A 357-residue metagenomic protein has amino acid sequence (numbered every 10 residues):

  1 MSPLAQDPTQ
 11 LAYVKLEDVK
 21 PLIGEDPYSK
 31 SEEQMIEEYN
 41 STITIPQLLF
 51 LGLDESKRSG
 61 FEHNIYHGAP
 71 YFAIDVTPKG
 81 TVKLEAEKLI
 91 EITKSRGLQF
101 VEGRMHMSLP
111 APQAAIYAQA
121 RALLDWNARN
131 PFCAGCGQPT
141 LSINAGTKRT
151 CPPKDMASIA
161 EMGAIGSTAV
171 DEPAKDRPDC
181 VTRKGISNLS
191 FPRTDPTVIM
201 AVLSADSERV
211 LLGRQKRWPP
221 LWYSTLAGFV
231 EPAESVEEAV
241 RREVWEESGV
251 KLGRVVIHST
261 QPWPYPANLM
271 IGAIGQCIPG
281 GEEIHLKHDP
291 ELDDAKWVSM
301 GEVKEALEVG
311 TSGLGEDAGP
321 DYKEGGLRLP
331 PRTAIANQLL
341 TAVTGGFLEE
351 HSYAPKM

Functional and structural regions predicted by a protein language model:
M1-Q47, L51-F132, L141-I143, W218-Y223 (+3 more regions): Nudix hydrolase/Nudix homology domain
C133-Q138, P152-M156: Short Cys/His-rich metal-coordination motifs, predominantly Zn2+-binding knuckles/fingers
T140, V230, L252, C277 (+2 more regions): Hydrophobic pocket-lining residues within nucleotide cofactor-binding pockets
S142-A145, R149-P152, S158-S224, K251 (+1 more regions): N-terminal strand-loop-strand
N188-P192, W263, K287: Short Gly/Pro-enriched turn/cap motifs at secondary-structure boundaries
T197-V198, V236, D293: Short loop/turn microsegments at loop-to-beta-strand junctions
S224-H258, A273: The catalytic Nudix box helix
Q261-L286: Active-site-adjacent beta-strand/loop module that shapes the phosphate/pyrophosphate-binding cleft
